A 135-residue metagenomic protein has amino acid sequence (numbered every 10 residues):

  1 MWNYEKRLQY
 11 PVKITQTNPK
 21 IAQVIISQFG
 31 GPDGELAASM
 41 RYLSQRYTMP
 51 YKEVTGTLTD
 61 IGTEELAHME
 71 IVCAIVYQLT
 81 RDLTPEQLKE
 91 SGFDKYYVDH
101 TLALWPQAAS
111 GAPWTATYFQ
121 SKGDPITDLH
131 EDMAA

Functional and structural regions predicted by a protein language model:
M1-A135: Non-heme di-metal
